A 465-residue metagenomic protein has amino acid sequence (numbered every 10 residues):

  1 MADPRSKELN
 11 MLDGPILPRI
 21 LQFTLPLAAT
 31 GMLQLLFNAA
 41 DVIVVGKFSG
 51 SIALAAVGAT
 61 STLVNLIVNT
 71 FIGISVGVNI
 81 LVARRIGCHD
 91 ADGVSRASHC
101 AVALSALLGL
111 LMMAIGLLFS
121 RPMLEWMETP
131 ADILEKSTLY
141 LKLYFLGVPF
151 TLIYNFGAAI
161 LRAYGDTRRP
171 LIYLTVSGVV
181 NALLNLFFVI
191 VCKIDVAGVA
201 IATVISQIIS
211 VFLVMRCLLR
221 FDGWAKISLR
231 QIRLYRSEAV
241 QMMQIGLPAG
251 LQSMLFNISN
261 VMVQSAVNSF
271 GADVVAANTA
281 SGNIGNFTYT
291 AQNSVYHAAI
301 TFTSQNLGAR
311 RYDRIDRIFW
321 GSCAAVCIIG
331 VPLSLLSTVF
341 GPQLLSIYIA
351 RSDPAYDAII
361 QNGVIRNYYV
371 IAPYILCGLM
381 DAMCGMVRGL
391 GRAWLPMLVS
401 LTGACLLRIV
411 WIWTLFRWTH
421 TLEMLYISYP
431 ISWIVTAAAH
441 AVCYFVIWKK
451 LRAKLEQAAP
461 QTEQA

Functional and structural regions predicted by a protein language model:
M1-T24, V82-G147, V191-L247, T303-P373 (+1 more regions): Short alpha-helical transmembrane segments in multi-pass integral membrane proteins
D13, L17-L36, A40, L63-T70 (+7 more regions): Residue-level signal for short hydrophobic patches within transmembrane helices of multi-pass membrane transporters
Q22-D41, L143, S177, S206-S210 (+3 more regions): Transmembrane helical elements of multi-pass membrane transporters/channels
M32, L36-A55, L124-A131, F187-I194 (+4 more regions): Helix-terminus/linker motif at the lipid-water interface of multi-pass membrane proteins
S49-T62, S137, L141, A200 (+3 more regions): Small-residue hotspots at the loop-to-helix junctions and early N-terminal turns of transmembrane alpha-helices
L54-A114, T151-P170, A277-G341, C377-V399: Small-residue-rich hydrophobic transmembrane alpha-helices
L66-N69, N181-N185, V211-M215, F287-T290 (+3 more regions): Hydrophobic transmembrane alpha-helices of multi-pass small-molecule transporters
S75, Y144-R162, P170-G178, V199-F212 (+4 more regions): Short runs within selected transmembrane alpha-helices of multi-pass transporters and secretion channels
